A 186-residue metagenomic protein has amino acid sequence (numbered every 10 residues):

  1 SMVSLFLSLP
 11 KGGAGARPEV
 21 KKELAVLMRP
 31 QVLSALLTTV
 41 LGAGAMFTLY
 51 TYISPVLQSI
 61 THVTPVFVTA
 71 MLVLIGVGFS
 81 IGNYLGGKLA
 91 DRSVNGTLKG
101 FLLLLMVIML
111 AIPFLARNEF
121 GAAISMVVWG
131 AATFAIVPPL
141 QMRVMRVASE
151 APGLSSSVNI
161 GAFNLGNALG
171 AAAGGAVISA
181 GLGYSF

Functional and structural regions predicted by a protein language model:
S1-G15: C-terminal membrane-cytosol helix-exit motif in multi-pass small-molecule transporters
M28-T48, A123, V127-A131: Pair of pore-lining "gating" transmembrane helices in MFS-fold secondary transporters
T39, V73-V77, N164-L169: Short hydrophobic/small-residue motifs within alpha-helical transmembrane segments of multi-pass transporter-like
T51-V66: Short amphipathic helix-loop junctions that connect adjacent transmembrane helices in Major Facilitator Superfamily/SLC
G82-V94, I178: Helix-to-loop junctions at the C-terminal end of transmembrane segments in multipass secondary transporters
N95-L140: C-terminal transmembrane helical hairpin of 12-TM major facilitator-type secondary transporters
R143-G153: Paired intracellular helix-loop junctions of major facilitator superfamily
A176-F186: A membrane-interface helix-boundary motif in multi-pass transporters
